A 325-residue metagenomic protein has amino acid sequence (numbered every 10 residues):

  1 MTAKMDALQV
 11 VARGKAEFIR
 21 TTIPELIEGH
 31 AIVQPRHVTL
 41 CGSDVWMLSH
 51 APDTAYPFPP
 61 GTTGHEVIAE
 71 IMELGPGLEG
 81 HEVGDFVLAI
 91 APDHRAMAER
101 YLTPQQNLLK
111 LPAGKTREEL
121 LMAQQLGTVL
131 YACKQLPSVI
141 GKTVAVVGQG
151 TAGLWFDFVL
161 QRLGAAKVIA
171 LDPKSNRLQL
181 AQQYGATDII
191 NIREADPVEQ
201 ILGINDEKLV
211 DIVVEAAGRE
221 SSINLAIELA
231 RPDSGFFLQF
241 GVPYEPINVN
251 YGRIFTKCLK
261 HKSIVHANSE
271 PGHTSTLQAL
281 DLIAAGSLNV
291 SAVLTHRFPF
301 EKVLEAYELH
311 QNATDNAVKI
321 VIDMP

Functional and structural regions predicted by a protein language model:
T2-A7, N224-E228, T276-P325: C-terminal hydrophobic helical "lid"/dimerization subdomain of Rossmann-like NAD(P)H-dependent oxidoreductases
P24-T39, A51-D93: Glycine-rich beta-strand-centered segment in the early N-terminal region that forms part of a ligand/cofactor-binding
I27, E82-V83, P104, V139 (+1 more regions): Residue-level recognition of short, solvent-exposed, well-ordered loop/turn junctions that link secondary-structure
P92-P104: A structural motif shared across PLP-dependent enzymes of the aminotransferase-like
E119-E194: Mid-domain Rossmann-like dinucleotide-binding core that forms the NAD(H)/NADP(H) cofactor-binding site
V139, T187-K260: Glycine-rich cofactor phosphate-binding loops and adjacent beta1-alpha1 units of small-molecule cofactor enzyme domains
L202, P246-L294, L304-E305: C-terminal substrate-binding/catalytic core of Rossmann-like NAD(P)-dependent dehydrogenases/reductases
